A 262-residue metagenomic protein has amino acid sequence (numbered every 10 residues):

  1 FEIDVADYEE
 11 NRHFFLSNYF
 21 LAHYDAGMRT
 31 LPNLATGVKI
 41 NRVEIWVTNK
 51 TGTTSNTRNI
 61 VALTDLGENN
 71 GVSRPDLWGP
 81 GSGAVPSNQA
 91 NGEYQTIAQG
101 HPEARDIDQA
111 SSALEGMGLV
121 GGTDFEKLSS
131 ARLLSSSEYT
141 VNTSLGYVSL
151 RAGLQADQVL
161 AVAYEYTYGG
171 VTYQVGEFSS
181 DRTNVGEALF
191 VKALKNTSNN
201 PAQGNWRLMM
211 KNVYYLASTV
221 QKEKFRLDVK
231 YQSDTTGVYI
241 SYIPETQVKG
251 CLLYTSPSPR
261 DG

Functional and structural regions predicted by a protein language model:
F1-S256, R260: Surface-exposed, low-hydrophobicity segments enriched in Gly/Pro/acidic/Ser residues that characterize the mature
